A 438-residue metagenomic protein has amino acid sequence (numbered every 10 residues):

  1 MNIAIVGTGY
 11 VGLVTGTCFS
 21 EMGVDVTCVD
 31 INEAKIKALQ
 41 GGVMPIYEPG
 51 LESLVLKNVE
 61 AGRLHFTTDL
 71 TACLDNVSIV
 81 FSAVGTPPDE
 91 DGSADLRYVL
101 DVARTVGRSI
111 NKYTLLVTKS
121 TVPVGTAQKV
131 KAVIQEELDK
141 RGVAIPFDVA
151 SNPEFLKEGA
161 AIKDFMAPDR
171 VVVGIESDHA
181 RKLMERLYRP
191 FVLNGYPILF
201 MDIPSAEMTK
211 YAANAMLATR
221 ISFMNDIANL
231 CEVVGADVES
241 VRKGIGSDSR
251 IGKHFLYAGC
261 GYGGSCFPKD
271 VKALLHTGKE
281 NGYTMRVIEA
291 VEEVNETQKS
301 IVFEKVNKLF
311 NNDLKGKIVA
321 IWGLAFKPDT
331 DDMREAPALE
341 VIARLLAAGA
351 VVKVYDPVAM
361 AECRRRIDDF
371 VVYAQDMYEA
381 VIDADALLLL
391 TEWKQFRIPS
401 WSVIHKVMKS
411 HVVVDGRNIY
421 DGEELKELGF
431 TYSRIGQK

Functional and structural regions predicted by a protein language model:
M1-K438: Structural/interface elements that position substrates and couple domains in central-metabolism enzymes
